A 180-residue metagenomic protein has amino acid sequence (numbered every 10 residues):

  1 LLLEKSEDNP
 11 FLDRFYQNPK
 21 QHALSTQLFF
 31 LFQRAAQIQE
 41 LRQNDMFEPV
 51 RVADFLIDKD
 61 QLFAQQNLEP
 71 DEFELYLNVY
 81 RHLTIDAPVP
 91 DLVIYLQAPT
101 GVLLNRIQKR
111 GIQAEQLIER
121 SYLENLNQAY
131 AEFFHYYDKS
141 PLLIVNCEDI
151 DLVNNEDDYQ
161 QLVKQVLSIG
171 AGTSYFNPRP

Functional and structural regions predicted by a protein language model:
L1-F32: Conserved substrate/cofactor phosphate-moiety recognition/catalytic segment in nucleotide-dependent phosphotransferases
L2, A53, L92-I94, L143-V145: Hydrophobic/aromatic beta-strand patches that form the interior of the parallel beta-sheet core in alpha/beta enzyme
S6-N9, I57-D60, A98-L103, D149-L152: Conserved nucleotide-binding/hydrolysis micro-motifs of P-loop NTPases
N18-K20, P70, Q161-L162: Short, hinge-like loop/turn segments at secondary-structure boundaries
H22-P88: Glycine-rich phosphate-binding loop used to anchor ATP phosphates in small-molecule kinases, encompassing both
P49, P90, K139-P141: A generic structural signal for alpha->beta connector loops
D60-A131: A glycine- and Lys/Arg-enriched "phosphate-lid" helix/loop adjacent to the NTP-binding pocket of small-molecule kinases
Q108-L117, S121-P180: NTP-dependent small-molecule kinase module
